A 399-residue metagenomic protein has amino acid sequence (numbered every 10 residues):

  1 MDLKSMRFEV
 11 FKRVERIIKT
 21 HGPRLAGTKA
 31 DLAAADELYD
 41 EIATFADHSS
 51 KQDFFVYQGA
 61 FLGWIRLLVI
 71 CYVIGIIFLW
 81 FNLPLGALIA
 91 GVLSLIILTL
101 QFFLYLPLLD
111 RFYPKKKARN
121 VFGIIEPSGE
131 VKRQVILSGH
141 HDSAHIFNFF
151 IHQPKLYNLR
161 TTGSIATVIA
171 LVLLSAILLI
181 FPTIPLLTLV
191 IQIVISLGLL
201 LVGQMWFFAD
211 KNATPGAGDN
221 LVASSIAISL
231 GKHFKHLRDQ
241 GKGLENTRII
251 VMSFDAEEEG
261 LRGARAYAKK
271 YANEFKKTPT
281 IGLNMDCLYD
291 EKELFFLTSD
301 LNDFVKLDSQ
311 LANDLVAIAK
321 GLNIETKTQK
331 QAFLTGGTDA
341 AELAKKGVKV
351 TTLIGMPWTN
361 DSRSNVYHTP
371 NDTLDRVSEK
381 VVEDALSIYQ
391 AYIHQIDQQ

Functional and structural regions predicted by a protein language model:
M1-A30, F45, F208-A213, S362-D372 (+1 more regions): N-terminal capping segment at the start of a domain
L3, R7, L32, D36 (+2 more regions): A composition-biased, non-transmembrane "mature-region" signal
E9-K12, R16, A33, E37 (+6 more regions): Extracytoplasmic/secreted proteins, especially bacterial periplasmic and envelope-associated proteins
P23, D53-F55, E291-Q399: Active-site-adjacent substrate-binding region of metalloamidase/peptidase-like peptide-processing proteins
P23-E126, N148-I180, P185-Q192: A non-catalytic alpha/beta surface segment that caps or lines the substrate-entry region of metallo-dependent hydrolase
G91-S94, L98-F122, E130, S143-N148 (+3 more regions): Acidic/histidine-rich catalytic neighborhood of metal-dependent amide-processing enzymes
P127-V135: Proline/glycine-enriched tight loop/beta-turn segments at coil->beta junctions that connect or precede beta-strands
V135-L137, M252, I281-L283, K349-L353: Hydrophobic/aromatic beta-strand patches that form the interior of the parallel beta-sheet core in alpha/beta enzyme
